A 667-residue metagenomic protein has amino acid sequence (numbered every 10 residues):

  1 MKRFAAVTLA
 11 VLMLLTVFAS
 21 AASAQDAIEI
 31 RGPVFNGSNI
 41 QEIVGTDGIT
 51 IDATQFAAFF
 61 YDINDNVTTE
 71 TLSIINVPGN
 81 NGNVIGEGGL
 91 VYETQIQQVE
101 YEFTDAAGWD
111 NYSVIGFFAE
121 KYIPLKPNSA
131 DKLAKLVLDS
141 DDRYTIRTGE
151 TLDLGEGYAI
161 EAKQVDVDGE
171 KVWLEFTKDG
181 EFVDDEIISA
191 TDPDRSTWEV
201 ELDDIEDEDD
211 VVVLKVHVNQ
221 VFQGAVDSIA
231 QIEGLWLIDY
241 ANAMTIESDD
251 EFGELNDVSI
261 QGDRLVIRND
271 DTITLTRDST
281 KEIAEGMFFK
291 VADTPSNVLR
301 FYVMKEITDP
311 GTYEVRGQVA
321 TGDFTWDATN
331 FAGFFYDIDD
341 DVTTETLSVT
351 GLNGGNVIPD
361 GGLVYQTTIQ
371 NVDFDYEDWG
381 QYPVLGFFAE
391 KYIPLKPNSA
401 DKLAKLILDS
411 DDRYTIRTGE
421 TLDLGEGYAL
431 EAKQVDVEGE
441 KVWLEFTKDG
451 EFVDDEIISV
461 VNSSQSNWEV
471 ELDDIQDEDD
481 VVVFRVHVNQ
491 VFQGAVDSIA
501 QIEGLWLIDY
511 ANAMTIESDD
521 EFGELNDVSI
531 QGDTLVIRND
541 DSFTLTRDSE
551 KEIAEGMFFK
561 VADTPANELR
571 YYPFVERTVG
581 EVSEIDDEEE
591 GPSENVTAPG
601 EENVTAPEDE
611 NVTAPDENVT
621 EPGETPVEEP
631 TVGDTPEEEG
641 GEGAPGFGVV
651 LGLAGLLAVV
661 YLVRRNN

Functional and structural regions predicted by a protein language model:
R3-L12: Sec-dependent N-terminal signal peptides
A5-A6, G641-G652: Short, hydrophobic alpha-helical membrane anchors of single-pass surface/secreted proteins
L12-V17, G652: Hydrophobic core
V17-A27, E638-P645: Sec-dependent signal peptide cleavage junction
S23-N595: Surface-exposed, beta-sheet-biased, low-hydrophobicity segments with strongly acidic/polar composition
P573-E642: C-terminal low-complexity, Ser/Thr- and acidic/Pro-rich disordered "stalk" regions positioned immediately N-terminal
G655-N667: C-terminal membrane-anchoring or membrane-association module
